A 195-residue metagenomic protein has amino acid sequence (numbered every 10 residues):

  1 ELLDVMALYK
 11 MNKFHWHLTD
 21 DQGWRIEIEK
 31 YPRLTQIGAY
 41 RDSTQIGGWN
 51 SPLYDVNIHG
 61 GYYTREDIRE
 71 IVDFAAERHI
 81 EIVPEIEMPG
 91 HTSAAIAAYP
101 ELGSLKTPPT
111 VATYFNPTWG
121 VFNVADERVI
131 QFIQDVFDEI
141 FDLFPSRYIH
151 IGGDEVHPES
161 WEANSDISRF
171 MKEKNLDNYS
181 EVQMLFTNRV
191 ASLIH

Functional and structural regions predicted by a protein language model:
E1-D21: A conserved hydrophobic secondary-structure block that centers on an alpha-helix together with its immediately flanking
L3, I68-V72, I86, I133-F141 (+1 more regions): Generic structural signal for well-ordered alpha-helices, preferentially at hydrophobic/aromatic core positions
M6, I82, I133, I151-G152 (+1 more regions): Conserved, mostly hydrophobic/aromatic
K10-N12, A76-I80, P145-I149: Short, well-ordered coil/turn segments that N-cap beta-strands
F14-W16, I82-I86, I149-I151: Hydrophobic faces of well-ordered beta-strands that scaffold small-molecule active sites in alpha/beta enzyme cores
Q22-E77, T92-Q131, E159-S180, M184: Aromatic- and acidic-residue-enriched carbohydrate-binding clefts of CAZyme catalytic domains
M88-G90, D154-E159: Short, internal active-site loops enriched in acidic
